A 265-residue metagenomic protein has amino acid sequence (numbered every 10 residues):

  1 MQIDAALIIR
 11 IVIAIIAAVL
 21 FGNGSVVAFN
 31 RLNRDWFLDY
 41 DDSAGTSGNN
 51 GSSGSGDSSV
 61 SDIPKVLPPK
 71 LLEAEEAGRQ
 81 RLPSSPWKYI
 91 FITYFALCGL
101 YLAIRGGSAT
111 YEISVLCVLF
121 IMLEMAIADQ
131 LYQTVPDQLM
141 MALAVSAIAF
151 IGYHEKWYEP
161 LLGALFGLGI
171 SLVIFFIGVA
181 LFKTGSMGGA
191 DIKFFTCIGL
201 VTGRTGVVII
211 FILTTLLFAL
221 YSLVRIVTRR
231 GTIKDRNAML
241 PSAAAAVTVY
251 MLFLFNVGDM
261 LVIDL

Functional and structural regions predicted by a protein language model:
M1-G107, L261-L265: N-terminal transmembrane signal-anchor/hairpin module of polytopic inner-membrane proteins
M1-V12, L97-S114, A149-L162, L200-I209 (+1 more regions): Helix-coil boundary and interhelical linker segments in multi-pass alpha-helical membrane proteins
V12-I16, Y89-T93, E112-L116, M141-A142 (+3 more regions): Hydrophobic alpha-helical transmembrane segments
F21, S25-F29, C98, L102 (+6 more regions): Alpha-helical membrane-inserting segments
R79-L82, L131-Y132, T184, R229-D235: Membrane-interface helix-boundary motifs at transmembrane edges
S84-K88, G107, Y111-S114, P136 (+3 more regions): Membrane-interface helix-boundary signature
F120-L220, M260-L265: Functional transmembrane core segments of multi-pass inner-membrane proteins
A190, V224-V249: Interfacial loop-to-transmembrane junctions
